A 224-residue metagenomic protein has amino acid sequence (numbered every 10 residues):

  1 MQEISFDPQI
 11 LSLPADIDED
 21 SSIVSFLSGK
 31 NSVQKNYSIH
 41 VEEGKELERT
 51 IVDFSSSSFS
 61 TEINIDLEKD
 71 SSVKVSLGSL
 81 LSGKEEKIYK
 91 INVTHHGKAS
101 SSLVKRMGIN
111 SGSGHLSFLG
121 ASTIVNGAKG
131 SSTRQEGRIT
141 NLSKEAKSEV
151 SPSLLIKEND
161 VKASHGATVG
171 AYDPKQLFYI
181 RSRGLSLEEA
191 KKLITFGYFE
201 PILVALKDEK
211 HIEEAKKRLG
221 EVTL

Functional and structural regions predicted by a protein language model:
M1-F178, S182-L185, I212-L224: Conserved beta-strand/loop scaffold segments within soluble protein domains that form the structured core and edges
L177-K192, F199, L203, K207 (+1 more regions): Acidic, low-complexity glycine/serine/threonine-rich segments
